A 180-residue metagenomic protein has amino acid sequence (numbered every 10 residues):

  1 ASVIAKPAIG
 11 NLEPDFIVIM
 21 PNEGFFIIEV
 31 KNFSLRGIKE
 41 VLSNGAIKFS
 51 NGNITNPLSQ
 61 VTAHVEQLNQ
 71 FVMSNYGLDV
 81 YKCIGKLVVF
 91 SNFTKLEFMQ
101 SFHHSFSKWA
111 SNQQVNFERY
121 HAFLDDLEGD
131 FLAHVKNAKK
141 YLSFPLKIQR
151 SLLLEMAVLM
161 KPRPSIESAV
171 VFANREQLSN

Functional and structural regions predicted by a protein language model:
A1-E13, I19-G24, S34-N180: The feature marks helicase ATPase cores and/or their adjacent C-terminal helical subdomains in SF1/SF2/AAA+ helicases
